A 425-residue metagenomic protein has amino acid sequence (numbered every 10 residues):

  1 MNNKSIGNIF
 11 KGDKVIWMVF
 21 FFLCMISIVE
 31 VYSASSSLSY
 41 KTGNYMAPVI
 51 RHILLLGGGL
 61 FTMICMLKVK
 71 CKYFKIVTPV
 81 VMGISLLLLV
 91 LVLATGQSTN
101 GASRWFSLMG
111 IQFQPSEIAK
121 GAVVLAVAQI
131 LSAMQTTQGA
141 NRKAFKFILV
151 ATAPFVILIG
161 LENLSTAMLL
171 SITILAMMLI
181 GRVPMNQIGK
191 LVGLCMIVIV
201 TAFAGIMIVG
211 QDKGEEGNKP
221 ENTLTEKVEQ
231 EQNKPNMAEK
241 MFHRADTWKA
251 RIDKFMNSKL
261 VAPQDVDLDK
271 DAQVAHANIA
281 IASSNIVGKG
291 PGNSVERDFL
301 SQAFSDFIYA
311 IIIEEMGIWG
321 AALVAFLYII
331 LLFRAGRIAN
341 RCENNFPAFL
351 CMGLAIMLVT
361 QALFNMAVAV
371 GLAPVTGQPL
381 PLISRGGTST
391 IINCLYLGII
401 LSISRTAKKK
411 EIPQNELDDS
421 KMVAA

Functional and structural regions predicted by a protein language model:
K4-F20: N-terminal membrane topogenic signal
N8-F10, A140, A144, R297-L300 (+1 more regions): Helix-boundary and loop/linker segments of multi-pass membrane transporters
V19, M25, A373-K409: Transmembrane alpha-helices of multi-pass inner-membrane enzymes
F21, E30, T42-D269, A310 (+3 more regions): Hydrophobic alpha-helical transmembrane segments of multi-pass inner membrane proteins, especially in bacterial systems
N163-M168, K289-G292, A303-S305, A373-T376 (+2 more regions): Transmembrane helix boundary and interhelical junction motifs in multipass membrane proteins
D265-W319: Long extracytoplasmic/lumenal interhelical loops at the membrane interface of multi-pass membrane proteins
